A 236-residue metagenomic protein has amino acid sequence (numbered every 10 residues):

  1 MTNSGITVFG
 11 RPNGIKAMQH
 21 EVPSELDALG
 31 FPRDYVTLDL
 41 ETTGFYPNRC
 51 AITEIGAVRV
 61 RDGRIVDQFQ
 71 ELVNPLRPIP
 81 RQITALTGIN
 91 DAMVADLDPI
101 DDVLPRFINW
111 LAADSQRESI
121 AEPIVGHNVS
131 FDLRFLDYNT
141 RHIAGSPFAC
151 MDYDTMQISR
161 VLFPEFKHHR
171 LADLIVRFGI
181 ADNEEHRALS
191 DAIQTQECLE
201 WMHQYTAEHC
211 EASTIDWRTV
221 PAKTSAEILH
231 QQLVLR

Functional and structural regions predicted by a protein language model:
M1-D27, Q196-R236: Acidic two-metal-ion nuclease catalytic site recognized across multiple nuclease folds, prominently DnaQ/RNase D-T
S4-A149, P164-E165, A172-H186: Conserved non-catalytic scaffold segment of RNase H-like nuclease domains
P147-S159: Conserved beta-strand -> loop -> alpha-helix junction used to position metal-binding or nucleic-acid-contacting
I158, L174, Q194, C198-W201: Generic recognition of well-ordered alpha-helical segments
S190: Acidic donor-binding loop at a coil-to-helix junction in glycosyltransferase catalytic cores that engages
